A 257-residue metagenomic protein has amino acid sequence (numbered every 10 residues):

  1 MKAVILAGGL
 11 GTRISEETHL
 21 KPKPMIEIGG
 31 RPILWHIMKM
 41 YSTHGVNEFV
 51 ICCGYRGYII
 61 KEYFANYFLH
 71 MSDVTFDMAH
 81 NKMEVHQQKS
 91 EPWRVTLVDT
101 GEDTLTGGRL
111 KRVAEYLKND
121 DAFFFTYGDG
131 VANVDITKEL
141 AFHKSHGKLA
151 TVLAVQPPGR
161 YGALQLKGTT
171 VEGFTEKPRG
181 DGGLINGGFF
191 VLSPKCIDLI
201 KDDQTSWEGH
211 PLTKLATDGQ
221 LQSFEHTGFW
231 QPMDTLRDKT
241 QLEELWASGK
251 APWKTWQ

Functional and structural regions predicted by a protein language model:
M1-E62, N66, L97: N-terminal glycine-rich phosphate-binding loop and ensuing alpha1 helix
A3-I5, I51, F125, A150-L153 (+1 more regions): Structural beta-sheet core signal
H36, R109-R112, P211: Well-ordered alpha-helical segments embedded in enzymatic catalytic cores
E62-G168: Conserved beta-loop-beta/alpha segment of the NTase-like Rossmann-fold superfamily that binds/positions NTPs
D121-T126, V131-A132, I136-K144, Q156-G159 (+1 more regions): Catalytic-core segments of class I nucleotidyltransferases/pyrophosphorylases that form NMP-activated intermediates
